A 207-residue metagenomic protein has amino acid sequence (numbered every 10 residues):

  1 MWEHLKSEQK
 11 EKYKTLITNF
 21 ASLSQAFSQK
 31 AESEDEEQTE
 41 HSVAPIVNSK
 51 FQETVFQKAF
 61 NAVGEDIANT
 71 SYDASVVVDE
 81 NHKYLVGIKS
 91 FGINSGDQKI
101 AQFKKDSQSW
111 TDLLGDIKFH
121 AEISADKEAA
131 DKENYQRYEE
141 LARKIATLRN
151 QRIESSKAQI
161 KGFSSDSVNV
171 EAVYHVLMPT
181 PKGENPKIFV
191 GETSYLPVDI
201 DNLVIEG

Functional and structural regions predicted by a protein language model:
M1-N69, S90-G207: Nucleic-acid endonuclease domains
A74-V76, E80-G92: Conserved catalytic cores of phosphodiester-cleaving nucleases, focusing on short active-site segments
